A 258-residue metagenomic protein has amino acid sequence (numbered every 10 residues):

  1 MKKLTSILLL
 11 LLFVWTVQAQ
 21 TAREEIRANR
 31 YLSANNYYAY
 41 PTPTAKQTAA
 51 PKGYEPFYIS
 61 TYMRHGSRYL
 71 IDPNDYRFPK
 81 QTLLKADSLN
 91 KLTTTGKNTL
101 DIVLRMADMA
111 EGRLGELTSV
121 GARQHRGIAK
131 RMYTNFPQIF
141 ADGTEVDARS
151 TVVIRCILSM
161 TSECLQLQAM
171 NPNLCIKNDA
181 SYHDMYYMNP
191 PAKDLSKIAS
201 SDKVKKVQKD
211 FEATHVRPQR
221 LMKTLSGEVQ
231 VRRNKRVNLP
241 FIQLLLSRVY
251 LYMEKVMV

Functional and structural regions predicted by a protein language model:
M1-A22: Bacterial Sec-dependent N-terminal signal peptides
Q20-E145, V153-V258: Signature for phosphate-centric chemistry
